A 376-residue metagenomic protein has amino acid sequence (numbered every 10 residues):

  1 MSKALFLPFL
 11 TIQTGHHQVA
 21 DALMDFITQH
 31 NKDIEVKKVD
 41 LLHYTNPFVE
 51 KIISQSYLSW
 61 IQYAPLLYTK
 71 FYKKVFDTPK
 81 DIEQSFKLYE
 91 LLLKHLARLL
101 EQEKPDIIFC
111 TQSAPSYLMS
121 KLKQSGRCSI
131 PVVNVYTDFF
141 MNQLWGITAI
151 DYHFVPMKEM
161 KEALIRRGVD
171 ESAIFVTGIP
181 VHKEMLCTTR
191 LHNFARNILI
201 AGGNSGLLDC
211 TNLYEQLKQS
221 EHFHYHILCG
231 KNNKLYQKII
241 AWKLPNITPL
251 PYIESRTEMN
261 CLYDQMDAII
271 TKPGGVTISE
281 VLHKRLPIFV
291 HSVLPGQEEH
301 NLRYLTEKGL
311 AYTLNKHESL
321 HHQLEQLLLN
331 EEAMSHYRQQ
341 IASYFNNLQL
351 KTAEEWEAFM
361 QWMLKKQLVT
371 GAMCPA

Functional and structural regions predicted by a protein language model:
A22, F26-A97, Q102: Conserved N-terminal ligand/cofactor-binding loop architecture of enzyme catalytic domains
F71-R167: Active-site and donor-binding regions of nucleotide-sugar-utilizing enzymes
D151-N204, G230-N232: A nucleotide-sugar donor-handling region in carbohydrate enzymes
F194-Q265: Donor-nucleotide binding loops and adjacent catalytic segments primarily of GT-B fold Leloir glycosyltransferases
C261-H300: A donor-sugar binding/catalytic signature common to diverse glycosyltransferases and related nucleotide-sugar
G309, K316-A333: C-terminal "capping" alpha-helix adjacent to the active site of nucleotide-linked donor transferases in cell-envelope
E325-Y344, K366-V369: Conserved donor-nucleotide binding/catalytic region of nucleotide-linked donor-dependent transferases
N347-A376: C-terminal alpha-helical cap of glycosyltransferases
